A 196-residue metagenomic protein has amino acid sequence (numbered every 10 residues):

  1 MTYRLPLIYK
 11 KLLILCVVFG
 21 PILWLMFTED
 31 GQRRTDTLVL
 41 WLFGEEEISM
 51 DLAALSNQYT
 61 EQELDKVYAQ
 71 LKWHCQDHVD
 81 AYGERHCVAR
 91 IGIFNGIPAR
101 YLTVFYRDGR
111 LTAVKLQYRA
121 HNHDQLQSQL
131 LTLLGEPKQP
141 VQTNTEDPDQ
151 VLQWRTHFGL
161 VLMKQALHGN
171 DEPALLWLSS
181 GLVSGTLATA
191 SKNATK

Functional and structural regions predicted by a protein language model:
T2-Q139, L178-K196: Short helix/turn-capping signatures at newly exposed starts of structured segments
Q129-S191: A charged, solvent-exposed segment within the mature domains of Sec-exported extracytoplasmic proteins
